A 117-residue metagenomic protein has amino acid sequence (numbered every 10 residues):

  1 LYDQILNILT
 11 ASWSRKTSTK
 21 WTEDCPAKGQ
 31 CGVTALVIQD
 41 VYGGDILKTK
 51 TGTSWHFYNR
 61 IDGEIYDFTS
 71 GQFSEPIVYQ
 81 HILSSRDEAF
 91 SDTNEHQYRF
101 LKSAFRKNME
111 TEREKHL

Functional and structural regions predicted by a protein language model:
L1-L117: A structural boundary/capping signal
